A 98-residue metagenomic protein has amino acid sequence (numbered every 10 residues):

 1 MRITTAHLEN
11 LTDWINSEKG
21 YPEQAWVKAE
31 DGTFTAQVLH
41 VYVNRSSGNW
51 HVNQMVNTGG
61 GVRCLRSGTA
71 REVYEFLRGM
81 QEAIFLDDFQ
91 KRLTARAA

Functional and structural regions predicted by a protein language model:
M1-H40, M55-A83, D87-A98: Negatively charged, low-complexity tracts enriched in Asp/Glu with abundant Ser/Thr
N44-S46: Short beta-strand micro-motifs enriched in acidic
G48-H51: Hydrophobic residues embedded in beta-strands of well-ordered beta-sheets
